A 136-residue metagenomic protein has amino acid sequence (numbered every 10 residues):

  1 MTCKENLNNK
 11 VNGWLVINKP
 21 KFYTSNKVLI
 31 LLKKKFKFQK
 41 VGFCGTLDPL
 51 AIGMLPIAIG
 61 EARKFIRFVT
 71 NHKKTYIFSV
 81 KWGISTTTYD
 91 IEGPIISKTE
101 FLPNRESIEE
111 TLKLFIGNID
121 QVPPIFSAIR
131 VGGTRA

Functional and structural regions predicted by a protein language model:
M1-A136: Catalytic/RNA-binding core of pseudouridine synthases
